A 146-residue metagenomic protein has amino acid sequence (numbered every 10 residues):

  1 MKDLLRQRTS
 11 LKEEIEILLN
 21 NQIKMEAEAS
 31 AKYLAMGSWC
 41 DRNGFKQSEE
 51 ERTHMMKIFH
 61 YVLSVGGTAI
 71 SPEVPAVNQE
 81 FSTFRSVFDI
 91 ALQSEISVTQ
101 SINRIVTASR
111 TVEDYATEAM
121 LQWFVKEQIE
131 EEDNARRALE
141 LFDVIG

Functional and structural regions predicted by a protein language model:
M1-G146: Iron-associated oxidoreductase/ferritin-like identity signal
